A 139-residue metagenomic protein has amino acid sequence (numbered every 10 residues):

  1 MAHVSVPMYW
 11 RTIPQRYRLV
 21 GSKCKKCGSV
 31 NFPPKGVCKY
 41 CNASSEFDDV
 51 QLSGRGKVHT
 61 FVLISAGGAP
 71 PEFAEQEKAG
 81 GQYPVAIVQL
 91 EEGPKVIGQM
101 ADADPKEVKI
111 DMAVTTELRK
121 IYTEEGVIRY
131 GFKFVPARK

Functional and structural regions predicted by a protein language model:
M1, S22-K25, L63: Hydrophobic small-molecule pocket/channel-lining residues, especially in calycin-type beta-barrels
M1-L19: Flexible extramembrane loops and terminal tails that flank transmembrane helices in small membrane-associated subunits
R18-G21, K35: Residues immediately within or flanking Cys/His clusters that coordinate Zn2+ in small zinc-binding modules
K23-K26, V37-A43: Short, cysteine/histidine-rich loop/knuckle motifs that typically chelate Zn2+
F32, E46-F47: Short functional micro-motifs and their immediate structural scaffolds
D48-E107: Extended interfacial segments that mediate partner engagement and assembly in macromolecular machines
D102, E117-K139: OB-fold/S1-family single-stranded nucleic acid-binding modules
